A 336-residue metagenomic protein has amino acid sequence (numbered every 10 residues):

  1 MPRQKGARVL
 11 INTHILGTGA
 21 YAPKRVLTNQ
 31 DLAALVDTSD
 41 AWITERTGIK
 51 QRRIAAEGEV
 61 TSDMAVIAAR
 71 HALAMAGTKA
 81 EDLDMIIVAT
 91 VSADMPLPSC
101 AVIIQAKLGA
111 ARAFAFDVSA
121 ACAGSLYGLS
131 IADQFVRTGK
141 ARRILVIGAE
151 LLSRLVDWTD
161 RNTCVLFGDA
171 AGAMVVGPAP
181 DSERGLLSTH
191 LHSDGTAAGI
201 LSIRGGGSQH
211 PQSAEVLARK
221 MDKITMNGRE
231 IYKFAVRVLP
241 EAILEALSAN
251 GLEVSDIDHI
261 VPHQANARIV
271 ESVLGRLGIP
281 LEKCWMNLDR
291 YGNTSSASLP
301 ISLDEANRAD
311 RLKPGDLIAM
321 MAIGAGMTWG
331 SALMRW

Functional and structural regions predicted by a protein language model:
P2-E57, D160-K233, R237, E241 (+2 more regions): Condensing-enzyme catalytic core mediating Claisen C-C bond formation in acyl metabolism
I15-G17, I43, A72, I86 (+9 more regions): Buried hydrophobic positions in well-ordered alpha/beta secondary-structure cores of metabolic enzymes
A20-Y21, A89-M95, A120-S125, G148-S153 (+4 more regions): Acidic, glycine-rich active-site loops and adjacent beta-strand->loop/helix elements that engage anionic groups
W42-D63, T90-I144, G275-L303: Conserved catalytic cysteine-centered active-site region of acyl-thioester-dependent Claisen-condensing enzymes
A68-D84, E241-D258, A306-R311: Phosphate/pyrophosphate-binding loops at sites that engage ATP/ADP/AMP, CoA/4′-phosphopantetheine, polyphosphate
R137-A171: Flexible, glycine-rich active-site loops centered on histidine and acidic residues that chelate a metal or position
D222, A235-P240, V254-L277: Active-site pocket-lining segment
I301-M321, M327-W336: Catalytic phosphate/nucleotide-handling subdomain of diverse soluble enzymes
